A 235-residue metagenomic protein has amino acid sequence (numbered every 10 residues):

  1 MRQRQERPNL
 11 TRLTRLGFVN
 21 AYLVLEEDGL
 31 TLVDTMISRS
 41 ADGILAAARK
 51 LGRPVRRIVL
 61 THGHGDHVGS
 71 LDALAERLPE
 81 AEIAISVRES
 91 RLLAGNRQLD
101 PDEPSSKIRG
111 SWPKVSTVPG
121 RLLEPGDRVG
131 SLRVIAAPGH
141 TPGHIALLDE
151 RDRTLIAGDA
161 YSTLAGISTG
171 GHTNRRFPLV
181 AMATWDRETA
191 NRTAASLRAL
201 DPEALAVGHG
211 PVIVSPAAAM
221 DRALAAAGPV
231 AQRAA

Functional and structural regions predicted by a protein language model:
M1-K50, L147-D159, T163: Conserved beta-strand hairpin/beta-sheet module of binuclear metal-dependent hydrolase folds, prominently
T31, V59, I83, T154-I156 (+1 more regions): Residue-level marker for buried hydrophobic side chains located in beta-strands that build the well-ordered beta-sheet
I37-R39, R133-A136, P142-A218, R222 (+1 more regions): Metallo-beta-lactamase
S40-D42, A46-E124, A225: Active-site HxH/HxHxD metal-binding segment of metal-dependent hydrolases
K50-R53, D127-G130, E150, A199-L200: Glycine-rich phosphate-binding loop signature in dinucleotide/nucleotide-binding domains
W112-G126, T184, E188-S196: Alpha-helix-centered segments that form part of catalytic cores
S116-G139, A146: Internal catalytic-core helix/loop-beta-alpha segment that presents or stabilizes conserved functional determinants
A231-A235: Short, flexible loop segments at boundaries between secondary-structure elements
